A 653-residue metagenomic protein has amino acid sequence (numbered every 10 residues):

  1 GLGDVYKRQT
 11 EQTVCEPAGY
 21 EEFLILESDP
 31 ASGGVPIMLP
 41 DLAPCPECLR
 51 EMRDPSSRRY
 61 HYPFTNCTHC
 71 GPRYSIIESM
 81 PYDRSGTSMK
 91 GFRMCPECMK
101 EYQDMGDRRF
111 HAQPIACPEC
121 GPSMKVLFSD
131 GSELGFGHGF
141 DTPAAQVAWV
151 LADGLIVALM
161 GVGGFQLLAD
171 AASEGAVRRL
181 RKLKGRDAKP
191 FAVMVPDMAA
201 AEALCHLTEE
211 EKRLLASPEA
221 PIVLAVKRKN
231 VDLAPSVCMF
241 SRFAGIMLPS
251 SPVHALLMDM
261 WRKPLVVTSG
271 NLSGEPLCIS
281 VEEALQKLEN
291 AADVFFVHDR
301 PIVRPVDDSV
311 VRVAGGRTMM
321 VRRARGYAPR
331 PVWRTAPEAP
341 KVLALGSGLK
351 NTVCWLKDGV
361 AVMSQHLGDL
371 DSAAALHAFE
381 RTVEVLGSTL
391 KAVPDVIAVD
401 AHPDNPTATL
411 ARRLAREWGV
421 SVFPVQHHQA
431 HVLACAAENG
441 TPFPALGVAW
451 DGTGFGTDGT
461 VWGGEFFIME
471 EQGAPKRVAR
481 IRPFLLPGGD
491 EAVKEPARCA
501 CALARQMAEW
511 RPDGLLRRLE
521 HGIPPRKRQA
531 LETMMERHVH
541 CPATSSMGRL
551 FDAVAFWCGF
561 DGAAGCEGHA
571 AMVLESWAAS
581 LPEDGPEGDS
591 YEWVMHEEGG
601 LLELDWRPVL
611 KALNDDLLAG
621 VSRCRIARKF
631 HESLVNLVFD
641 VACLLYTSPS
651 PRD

Functional and structural regions predicted by a protein language model:
L2-Q9, Y646-D653: Conserved small/polar residues in nucleotide/adenosyl-binding loops
K7-E21: Conserved short beta-strand edge segments in small beta-sheet-based binding/regulatory domains
L24-A398, H402-L414, T460-W462: Active-site-adjacent structural elements in enzyme catalytic cores
G121-S123, K341, S347-V385, A502-L644: A contiguous, well-structured pocket-lining segment that forms one wall/lid of small-molecule binding clefts in soluble
D141-I156, A255-K263, E438-A449, R526-C541: Short, hydrophobic/aliphatic alpha-helical segments
M194, M247, D400, V422-A430 (+3 more regions): Active-site nucleophile and cofactor-binding loops and adjacent substrate-binding regions of central metabolic enzymes
E380, E384-V385, A401-A415, V420-G447: N-terminal small/polar loop signature for handling phosphorylated ligands or for N-terminal nucleophile
A436-C501, T544-S545, F551-W557: Active-site histidine-anchored catalytic micro-motif
